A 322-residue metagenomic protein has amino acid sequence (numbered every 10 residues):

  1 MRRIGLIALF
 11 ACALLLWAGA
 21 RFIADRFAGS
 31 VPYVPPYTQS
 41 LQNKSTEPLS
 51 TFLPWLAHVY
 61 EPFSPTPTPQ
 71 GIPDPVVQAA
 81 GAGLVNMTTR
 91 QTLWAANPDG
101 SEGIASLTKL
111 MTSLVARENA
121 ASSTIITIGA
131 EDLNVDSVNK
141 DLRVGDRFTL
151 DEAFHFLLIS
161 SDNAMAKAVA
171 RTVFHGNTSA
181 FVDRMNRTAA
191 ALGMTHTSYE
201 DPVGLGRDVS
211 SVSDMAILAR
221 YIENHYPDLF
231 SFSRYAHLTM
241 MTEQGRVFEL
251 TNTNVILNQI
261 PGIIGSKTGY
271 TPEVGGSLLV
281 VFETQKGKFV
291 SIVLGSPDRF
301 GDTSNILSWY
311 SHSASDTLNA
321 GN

Functional and structural regions predicted by a protein language model:
M1-I7, G100, L150: Structural motif marking the loop-to-transmembrane transition
R2-I7, W17-A24, G29-P54, M194-T195 (+1 more regions): Domain-terminus/edge residues, biased toward the C-terminal soluble/receptor-binding domains of extracytoplasmic
A11-C12: Repetitive helical segments and hydrophobic/amphipathic motifs
D25-A216, R220-N224, Q285: Active-site-adjacent loops and short helices of periplasmic peptidoglycan-processing enzymes
